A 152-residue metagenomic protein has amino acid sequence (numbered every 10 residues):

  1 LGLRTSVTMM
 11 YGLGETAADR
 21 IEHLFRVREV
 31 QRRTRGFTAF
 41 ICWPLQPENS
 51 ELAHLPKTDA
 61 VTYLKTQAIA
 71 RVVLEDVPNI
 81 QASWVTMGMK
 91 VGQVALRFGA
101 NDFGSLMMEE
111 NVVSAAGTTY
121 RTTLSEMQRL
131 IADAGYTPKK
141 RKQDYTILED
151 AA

Functional and structural regions predicted by a protein language model:
L1-T8: Radical SAM/AdoMet-radical enzyme domain recognition
R4, D19, L24-G36: Zinc-dependent deaminase catalytic domain
M9-G12, L45: Short linear capping/connector segments at secondary-structure termini
Y11-R26, V85-T86: Active-site glycine- and acidic-residue-rich loops that bind and position anionic ligands or nucleotide-like cofactors
Q31-A152: Auxiliary Fe-S-binding modules of radical SAM enzymes
